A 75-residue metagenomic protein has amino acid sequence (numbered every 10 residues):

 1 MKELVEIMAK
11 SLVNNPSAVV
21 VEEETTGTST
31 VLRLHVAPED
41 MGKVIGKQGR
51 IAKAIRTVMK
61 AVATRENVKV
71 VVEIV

Functional and structural regions predicted by a protein language model:
M1-K43, K47, K53-V75: RNA-contacting regions in translation and RNA-metabolism proteins, encompassing KH/S1 modules where present
